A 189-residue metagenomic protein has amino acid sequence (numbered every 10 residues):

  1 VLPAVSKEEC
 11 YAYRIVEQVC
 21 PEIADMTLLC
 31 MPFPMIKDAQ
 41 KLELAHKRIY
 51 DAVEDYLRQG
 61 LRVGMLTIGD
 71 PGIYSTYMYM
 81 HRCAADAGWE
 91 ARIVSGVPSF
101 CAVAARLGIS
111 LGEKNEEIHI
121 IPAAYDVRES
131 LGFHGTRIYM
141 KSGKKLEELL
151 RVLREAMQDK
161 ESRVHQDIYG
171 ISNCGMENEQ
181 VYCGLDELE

Functional and structural regions predicted by a protein language model:
V1-W89: Class I S-adenosyl-L-methionine
L2-V5, I15, L131-E189: A contiguous loop/helix-start segment that scaffolds small-molecule binding in enzyme catalytic cores
K7-E9, I36, P98-C101, M176-N178: Short gly/pro/ser/thr-enriched loop/turn and capping motifs at secondary-structure boundaries
D25-C30, A91, I120, I168-G170: Conserved beta-strand scaffold positions in the cores of enzyme catalytic domains, especially in NTP/NDP-utilizing
H46-D55, S110-P122, E187-E189: A polyampholytic, Gly/Pro-enriched intrinsically disordered region
G60-L66, E117, T136-I138, D167: Residue-level preference for the first positions of well-ordered beta-strands
G72-F133: Class I SAM-dependent methyltransferase SAM-binding "motif I" and its flanking Rossmann-like core
